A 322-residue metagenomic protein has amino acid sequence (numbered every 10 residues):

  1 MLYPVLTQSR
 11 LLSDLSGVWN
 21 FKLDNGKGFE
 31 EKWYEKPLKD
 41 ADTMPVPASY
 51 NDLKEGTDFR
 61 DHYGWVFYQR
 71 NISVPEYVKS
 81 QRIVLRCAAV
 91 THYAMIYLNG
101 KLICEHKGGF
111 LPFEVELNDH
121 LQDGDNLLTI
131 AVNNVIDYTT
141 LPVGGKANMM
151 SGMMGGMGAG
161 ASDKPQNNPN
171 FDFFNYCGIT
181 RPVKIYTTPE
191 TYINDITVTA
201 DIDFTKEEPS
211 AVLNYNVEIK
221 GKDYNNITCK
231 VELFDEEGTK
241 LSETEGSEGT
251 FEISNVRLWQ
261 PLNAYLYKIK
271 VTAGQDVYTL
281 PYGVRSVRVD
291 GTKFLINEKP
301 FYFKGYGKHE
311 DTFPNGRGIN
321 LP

Functional and structural regions predicted by a protein language model:
M1-P322: Secreted/periplasmic carbohydrate-active enzymes, especially glycoside hydrolases
